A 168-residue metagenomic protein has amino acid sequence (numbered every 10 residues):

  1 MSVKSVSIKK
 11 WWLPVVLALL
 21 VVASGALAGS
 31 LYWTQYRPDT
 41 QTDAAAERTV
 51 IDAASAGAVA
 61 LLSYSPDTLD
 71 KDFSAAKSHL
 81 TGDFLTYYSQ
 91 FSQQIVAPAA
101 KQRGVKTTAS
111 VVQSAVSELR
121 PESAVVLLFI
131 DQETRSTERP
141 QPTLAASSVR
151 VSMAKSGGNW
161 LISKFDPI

Functional and structural regions predicted by a protein language model:
M1-T42: Amphipathic, hydrophobic N-terminal targeting peptides for secretion and organelle import
L20, E118, M153-K155: Short, low-complexity Ser/Thr-rich regulatory SLiMs
V21-G25, T34-Q41, L61-L62, K77-L80 (+1 more regions): Short acidic/polar alpha-helix capping motifs at helix-coil junctions
V21-G29, E47-T49, A97-P98, A124: Short, flexible segments with low predicted structural confidence
A45-K101: Core segments of small alpha/beta cavity-forming domains
K101-R135: Surface-exposed, charged secondary-structure patches
S136-Q141: Periplasmic/lumenal scaffold domains of single-pass inner-membrane subunits that build Gram-negative envelope
A146-I168: Short beta-strand edge/turn micro-motifs at domain boundaries
